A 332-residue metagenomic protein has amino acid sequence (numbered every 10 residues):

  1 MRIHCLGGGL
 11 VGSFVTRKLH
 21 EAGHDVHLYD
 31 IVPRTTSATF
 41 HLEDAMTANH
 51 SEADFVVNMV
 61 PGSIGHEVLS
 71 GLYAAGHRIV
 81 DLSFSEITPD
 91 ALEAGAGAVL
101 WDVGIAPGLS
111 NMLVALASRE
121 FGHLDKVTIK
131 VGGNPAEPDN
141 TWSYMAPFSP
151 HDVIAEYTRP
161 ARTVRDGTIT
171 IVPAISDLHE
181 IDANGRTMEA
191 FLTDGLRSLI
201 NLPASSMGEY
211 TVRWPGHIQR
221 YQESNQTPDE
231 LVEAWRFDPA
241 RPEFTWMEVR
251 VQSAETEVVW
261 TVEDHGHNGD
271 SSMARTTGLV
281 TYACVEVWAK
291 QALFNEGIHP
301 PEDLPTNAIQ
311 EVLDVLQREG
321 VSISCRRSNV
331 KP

Functional and structural regions predicted by a protein language model:
I3-G7: Conserved N-terminal Rossmann-fold NAD(P)-binding element of oxidoreductases
V11: Hydrophobic/small residue at the entry helix of a nucleotide-binding pocket
A22-S37: NAD(P)-binding Rossmann-fold cofactor-contacting core
S37-M46: Rossmann-fold cofactor-recognition segment
F55-M59, I79-D81: N-terminal Rossmann-like NAD(P) cofactor-binding module of classical short-chain dehydrogenase/reductase
N58-G71, I87: Beta-loop-alpha module in the N-terminal Rossmann-like domain of NAD(P)-dependent dehydrogenases, especially those
L82-W101: Rossmann-fold NAD(P)-binding glycine/threonine-rich loop
E120-P332: C-terminal catalytic/substrate-binding lobe primarily of soluble NAD(P)-dependent oxidoreductases
